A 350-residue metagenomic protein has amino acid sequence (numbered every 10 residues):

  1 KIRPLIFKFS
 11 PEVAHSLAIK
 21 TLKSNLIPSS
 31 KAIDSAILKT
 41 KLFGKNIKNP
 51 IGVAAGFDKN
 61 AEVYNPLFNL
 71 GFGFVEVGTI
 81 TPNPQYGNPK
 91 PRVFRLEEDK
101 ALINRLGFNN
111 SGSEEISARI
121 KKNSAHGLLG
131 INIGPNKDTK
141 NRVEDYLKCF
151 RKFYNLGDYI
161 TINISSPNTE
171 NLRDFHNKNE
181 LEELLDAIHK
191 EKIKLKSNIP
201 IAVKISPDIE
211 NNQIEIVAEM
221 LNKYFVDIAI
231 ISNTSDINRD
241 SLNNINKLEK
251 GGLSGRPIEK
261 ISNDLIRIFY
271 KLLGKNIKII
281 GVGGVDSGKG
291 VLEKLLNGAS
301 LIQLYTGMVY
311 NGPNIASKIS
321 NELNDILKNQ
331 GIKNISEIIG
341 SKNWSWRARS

Functional and structural regions predicted by a protein language model:
K1-T40, N104-N109: An N-cap/entry alpha-helix motif that binds or orients negatively charged groups
S10, V53, V75, I116 (+6 more regions): Conserved, mostly hydrophobic/aromatic
I19-I33, P167-E180, I214, A218-K275: Glycine/Thr-rich beta-alpha phosphate-binding loop at enzyme active sites
N46-V53, A125-I133, K194-P207, K271-G281: Short beta-strand/loop segments at the ligand-binding rim of alpha/beta enzyme cores
N60-N69, L147, I209-K223, K271-K275 (+1 more regions): Catalytic cores of alpha/beta
G71-Q85, I164-S166, I228-D236, G284-V285 (+1 more regions): Glycine-rich phosphate-binding active-site loops on the catalytic face of alpha/beta enzymes
G78, P82-L128: A gly/proline- and charged-residue-enriched helix-loop-helix capping module
P84-K100, N238-S254, L295, G307-I332: C-terminal helical cap(s) of enzyme catalytic domains, especially alpha/beta-barrels
